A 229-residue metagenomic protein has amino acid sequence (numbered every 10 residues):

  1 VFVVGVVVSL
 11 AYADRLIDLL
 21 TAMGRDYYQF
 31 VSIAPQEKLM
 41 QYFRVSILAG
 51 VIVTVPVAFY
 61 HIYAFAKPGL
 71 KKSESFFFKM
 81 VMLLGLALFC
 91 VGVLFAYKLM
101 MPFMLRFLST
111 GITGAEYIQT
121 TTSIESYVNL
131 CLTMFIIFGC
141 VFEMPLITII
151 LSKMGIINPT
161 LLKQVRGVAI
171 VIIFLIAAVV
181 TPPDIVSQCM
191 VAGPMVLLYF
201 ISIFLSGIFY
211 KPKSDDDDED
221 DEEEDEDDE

Functional and structural regions predicted by a protein language model:
V1-E229: Membrane topogenic/interface segments and analogous intrinsically disordered interaction regions
